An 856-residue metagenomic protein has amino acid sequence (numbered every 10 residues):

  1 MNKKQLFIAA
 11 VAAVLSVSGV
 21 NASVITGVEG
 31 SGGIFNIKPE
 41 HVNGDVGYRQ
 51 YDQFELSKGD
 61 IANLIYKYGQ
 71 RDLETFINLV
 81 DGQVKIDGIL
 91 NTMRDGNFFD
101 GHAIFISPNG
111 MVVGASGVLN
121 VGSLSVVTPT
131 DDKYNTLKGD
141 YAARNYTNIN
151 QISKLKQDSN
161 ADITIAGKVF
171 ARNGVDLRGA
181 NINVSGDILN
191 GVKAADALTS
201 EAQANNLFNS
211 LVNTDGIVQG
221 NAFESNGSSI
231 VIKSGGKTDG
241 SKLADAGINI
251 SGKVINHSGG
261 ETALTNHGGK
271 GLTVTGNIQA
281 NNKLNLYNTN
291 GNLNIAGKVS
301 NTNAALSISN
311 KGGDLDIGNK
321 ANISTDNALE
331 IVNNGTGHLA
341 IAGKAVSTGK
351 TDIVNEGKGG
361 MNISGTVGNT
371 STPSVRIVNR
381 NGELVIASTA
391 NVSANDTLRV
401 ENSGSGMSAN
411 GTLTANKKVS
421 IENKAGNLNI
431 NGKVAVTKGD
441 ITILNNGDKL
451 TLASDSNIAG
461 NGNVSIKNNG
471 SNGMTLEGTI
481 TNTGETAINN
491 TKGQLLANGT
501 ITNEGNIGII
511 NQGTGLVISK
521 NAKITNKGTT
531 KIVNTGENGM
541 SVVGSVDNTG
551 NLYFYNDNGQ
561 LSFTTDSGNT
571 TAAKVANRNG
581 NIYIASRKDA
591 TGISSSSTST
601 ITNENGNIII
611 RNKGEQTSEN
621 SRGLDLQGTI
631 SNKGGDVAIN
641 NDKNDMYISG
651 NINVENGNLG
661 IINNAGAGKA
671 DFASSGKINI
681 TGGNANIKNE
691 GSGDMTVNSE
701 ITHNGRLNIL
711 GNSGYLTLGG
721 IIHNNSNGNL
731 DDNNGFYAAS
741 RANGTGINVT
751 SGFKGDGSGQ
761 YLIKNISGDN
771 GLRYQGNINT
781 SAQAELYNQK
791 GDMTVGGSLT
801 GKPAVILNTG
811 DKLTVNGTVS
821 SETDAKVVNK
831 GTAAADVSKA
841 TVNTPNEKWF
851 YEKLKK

Functional and structural regions predicted by a protein language model:
N2-I8, L15, G19-K855: Extracellular and secretory-pathway beta-repeat/beta-biased strand scaffolds
